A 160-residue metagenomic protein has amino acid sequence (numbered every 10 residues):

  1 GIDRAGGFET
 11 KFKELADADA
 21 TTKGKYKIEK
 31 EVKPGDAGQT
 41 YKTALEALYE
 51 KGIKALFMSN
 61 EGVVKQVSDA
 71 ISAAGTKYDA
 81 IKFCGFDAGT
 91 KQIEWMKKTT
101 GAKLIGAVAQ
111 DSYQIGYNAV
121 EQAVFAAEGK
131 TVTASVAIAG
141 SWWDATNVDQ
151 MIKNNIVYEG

Functional and structural regions predicted by a protein language model:
D3-R4, G38-K42, V64, A88-I93 (+1 more regions): Hydrophobic alpha-helical segments within soluble ligand-binding/sensing domains
F8, K33-W95: Hydrophobic alpha-helical
E9-G38: Short beta-strand elements in bilobed, periplasmic/extracellular small-molecule ligand-binding domains
K11-L15, D111-G160: Hinge/cleft segment of the Venus flytrap/periplasmic-binding protein
F12, A16, I71-G75, T100: Active-site catalytic pocket residues across diverse enzymes, especially alpha/beta-hydrolases
T22-K30, K51-I53, D79-I81, A102-I105: A local structural motif
G89-A102, I152-I156: Flexible loop/hinge segments that line or gate small-molecule binding clefts
K98-Y113: Short beta-strand elements at the ligand-binding edges of bilobed clamshell
